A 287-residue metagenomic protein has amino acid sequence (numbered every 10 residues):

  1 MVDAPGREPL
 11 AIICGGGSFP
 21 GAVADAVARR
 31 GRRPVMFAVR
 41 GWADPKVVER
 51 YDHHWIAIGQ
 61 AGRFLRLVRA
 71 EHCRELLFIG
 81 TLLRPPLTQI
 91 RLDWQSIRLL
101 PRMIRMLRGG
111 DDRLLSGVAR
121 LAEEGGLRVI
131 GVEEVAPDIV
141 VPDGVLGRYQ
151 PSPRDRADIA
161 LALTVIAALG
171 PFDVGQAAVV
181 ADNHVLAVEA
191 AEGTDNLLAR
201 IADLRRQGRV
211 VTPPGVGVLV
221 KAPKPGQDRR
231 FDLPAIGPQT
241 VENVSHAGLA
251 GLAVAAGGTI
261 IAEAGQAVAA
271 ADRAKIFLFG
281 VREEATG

Functional and structural regions predicted by a protein language model:
M1-G6, V27-A28, P45-V47, R69-E71 (+8 more regions): Solvent-exposed alpha-helices and their adjacent loops that cap or buttress functional pockets in soluble metabolic
V2-V39: N-terminal basic/disordered segments at the start of proteins
I12-C14, M36-F37, L76-I79, V129-E134 (+4 more regions): General beta-strand structural signal in soluble alpha/beta enzymes
I13, P20-G21, A43, V118-I130 (+2 more regions): Catalytic domains of riboflavin
G16, T81-R84, H184, K224-P225: Short glycine-rich anion-binding loops that position phosphate/pyrophosphate groups of nucleotides and phosphorylated
V27, D112, R128, V132-V241: Conserved mixed alpha/beta catalytic, RNA-binding, or beta-rich assembly cores of soluble enzyme, regulatory
V39-R66, A70-C73, R91-L99, M103 (+2 more regions): Feature captures the catalytic cores and cofactor-binding loops of soluble hydro-lyases/lyases that act on carboxylate
F64-A136: N-terminal glycine-rich phosphate/adenylate-binding segment common to multiple enzyme folds
